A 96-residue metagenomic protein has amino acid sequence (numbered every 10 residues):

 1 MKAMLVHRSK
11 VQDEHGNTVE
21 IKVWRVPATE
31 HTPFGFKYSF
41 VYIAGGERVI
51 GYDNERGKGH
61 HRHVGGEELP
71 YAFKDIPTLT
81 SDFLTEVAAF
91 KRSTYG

Functional and structural regions predicted by a protein language model:
M1-H61: The feature represents the first ordered module of a protein
K58-Y71: Short helix/strand-capping connector loops at secondary-structure junctions
E68-G96: Short, compact, well-ordered microdomains
